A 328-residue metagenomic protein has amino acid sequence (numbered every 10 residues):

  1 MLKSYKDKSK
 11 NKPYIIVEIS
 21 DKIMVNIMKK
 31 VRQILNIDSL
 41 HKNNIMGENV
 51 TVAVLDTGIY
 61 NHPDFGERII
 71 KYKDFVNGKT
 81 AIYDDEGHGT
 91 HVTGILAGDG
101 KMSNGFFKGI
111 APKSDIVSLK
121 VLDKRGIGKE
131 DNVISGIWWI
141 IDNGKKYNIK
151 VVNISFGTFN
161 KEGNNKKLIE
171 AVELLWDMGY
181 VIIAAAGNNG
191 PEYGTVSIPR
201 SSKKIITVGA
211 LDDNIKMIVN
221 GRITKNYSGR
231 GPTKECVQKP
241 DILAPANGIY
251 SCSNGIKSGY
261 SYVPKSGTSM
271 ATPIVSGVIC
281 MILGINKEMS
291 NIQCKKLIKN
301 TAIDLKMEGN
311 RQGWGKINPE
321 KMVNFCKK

Functional and structural regions predicted by a protein language model:
L2-A53, F75-D85, I223-G231, N318-E320: N-terminal domain-start motif of subtilase-like serine proteases
S39-V52, I59-K71, T80-D131, Y147-K150 (+3 more regions): Subtilisin-like serine protease catalytic core
L55-G58, L96-D99, L119-D123, I154-T158 (+6 more regions): Active-site-proximal beta-strand/loop segments in catalytic clefts of secreted hydrolases
D56, R200-G284, E288: Extracellular S/T/G-rich loop segment that most often corresponds to the catalytic His/Ser-adjacent loop
T93-L96, V117, V121-D123, T195 (+1 more regions): Hydrolase catalytic cores
A97-K101, W138, D213, S276-G284 (+1 more regions): Short glycine/serine- and small hydrophobic-enriched flexible loop segments
V121-K204, I215, K234-V237, I256-S266 (+2 more regions): Substrate-binding/access-modulating region of protease and related hydrolase catalytic domains
G187, K321-K328: Secreted peptidase-domain scaffold signal
